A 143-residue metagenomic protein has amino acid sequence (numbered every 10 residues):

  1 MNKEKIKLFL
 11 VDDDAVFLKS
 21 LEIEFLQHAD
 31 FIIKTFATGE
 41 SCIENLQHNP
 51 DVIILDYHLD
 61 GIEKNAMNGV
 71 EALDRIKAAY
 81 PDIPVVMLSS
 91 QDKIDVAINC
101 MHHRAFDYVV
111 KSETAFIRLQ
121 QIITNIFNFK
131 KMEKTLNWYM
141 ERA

Functional and structural regions predicted by a protein language model:
D12: Conserved acidic carboxylate
A15-A37: Two-component/phosphorelay signaling modules centered on CheY-like receiver
K34-V52, D56-G61: Acidic, metal-coordinating helix/loop segments flanking the phosphotransfer/catalytic sites of two-component signaling
A37, N65, H102-Q121: Output/docking surface of receiver
L46-H48, R75-D82, H103: Conserved phosphotransfer cores of two-component systems
I54-D74: Conserved phosphotransfer microenvironments
M67, E71, A78, Q91-V109: Alpha4 helix (beta4-alpha4-beta5 surface) of REC/receiver domains from two-component response regulators
R118-K131: Receiver (REC) domain switch/output surface
